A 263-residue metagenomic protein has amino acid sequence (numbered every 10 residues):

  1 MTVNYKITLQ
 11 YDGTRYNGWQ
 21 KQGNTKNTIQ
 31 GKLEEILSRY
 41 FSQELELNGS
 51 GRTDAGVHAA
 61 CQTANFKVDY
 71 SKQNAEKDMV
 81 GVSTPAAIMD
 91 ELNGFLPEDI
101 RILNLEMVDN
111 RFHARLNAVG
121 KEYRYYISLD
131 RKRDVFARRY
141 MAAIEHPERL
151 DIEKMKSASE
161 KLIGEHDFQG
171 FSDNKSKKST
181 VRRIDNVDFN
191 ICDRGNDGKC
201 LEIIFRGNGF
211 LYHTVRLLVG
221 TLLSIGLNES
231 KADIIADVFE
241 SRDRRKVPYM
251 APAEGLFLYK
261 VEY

Functional and structural regions predicted by a protein language model:
M1-Y263: Structured-RNA-binding interfaces characteristic of tRNA pseudouridine synthases
